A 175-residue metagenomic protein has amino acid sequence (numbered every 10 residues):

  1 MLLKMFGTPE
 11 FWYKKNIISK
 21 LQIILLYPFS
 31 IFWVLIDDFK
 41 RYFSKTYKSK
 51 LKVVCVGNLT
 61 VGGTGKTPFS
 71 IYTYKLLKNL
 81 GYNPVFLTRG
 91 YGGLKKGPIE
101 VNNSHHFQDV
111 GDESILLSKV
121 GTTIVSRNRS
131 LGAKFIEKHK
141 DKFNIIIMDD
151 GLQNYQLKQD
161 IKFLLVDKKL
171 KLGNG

Functional and structural regions predicted by a protein language model:
M1-F11, S19, L76-Y82, L152 (+1 more regions): ATP-dependent carboxylate-amine ligase
L2-V53: A transmembrane-helix-recognition feature enriched in membrane-embedded lipid enzymes and envelope glyco-/phospholipid
R41-N103: Walker A (P-loop) phosphate-binding motif
G93-G175: Phosphate/Mg2+-binding loops and adjacent switch elements in nucleotide/diphosphate-handling enzyme cores
